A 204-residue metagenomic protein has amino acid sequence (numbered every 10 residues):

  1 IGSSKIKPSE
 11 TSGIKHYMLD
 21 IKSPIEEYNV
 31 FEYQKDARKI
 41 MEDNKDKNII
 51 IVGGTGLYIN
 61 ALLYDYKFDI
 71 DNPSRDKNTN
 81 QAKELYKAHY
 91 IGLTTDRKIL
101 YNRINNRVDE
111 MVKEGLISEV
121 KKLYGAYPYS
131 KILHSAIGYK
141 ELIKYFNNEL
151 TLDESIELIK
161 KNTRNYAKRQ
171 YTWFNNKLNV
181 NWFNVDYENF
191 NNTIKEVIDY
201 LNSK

Functional and structural regions predicted by a protein language model:
I1-K204: Phosphate/pyrophosphate-binding catalytic cores of soluble transferases and nucleic-acid-acting enzymes
